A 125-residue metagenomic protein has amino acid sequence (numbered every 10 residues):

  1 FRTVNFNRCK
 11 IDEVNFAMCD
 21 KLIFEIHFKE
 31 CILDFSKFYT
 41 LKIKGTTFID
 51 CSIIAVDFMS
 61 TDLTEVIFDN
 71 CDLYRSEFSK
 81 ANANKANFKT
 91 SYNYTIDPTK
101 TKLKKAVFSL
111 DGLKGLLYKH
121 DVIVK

Functional and structural regions predicted by a protein language model:
F1-K125: Tandem repeat scaffolds
